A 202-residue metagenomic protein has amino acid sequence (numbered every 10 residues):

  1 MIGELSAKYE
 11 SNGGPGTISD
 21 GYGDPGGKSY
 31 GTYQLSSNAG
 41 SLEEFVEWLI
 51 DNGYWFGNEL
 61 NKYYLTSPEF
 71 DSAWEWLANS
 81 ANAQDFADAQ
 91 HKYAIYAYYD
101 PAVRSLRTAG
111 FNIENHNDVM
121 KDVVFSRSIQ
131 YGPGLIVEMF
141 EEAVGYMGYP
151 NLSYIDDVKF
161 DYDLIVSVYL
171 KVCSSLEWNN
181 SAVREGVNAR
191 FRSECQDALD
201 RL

Functional and structural regions predicted by a protein language model:
M1-E114, V119-L202: Cell-wall polysaccharide-cleaving catalytic domain and substrate-binding groove, primarily in peptidoglycan/chitin
